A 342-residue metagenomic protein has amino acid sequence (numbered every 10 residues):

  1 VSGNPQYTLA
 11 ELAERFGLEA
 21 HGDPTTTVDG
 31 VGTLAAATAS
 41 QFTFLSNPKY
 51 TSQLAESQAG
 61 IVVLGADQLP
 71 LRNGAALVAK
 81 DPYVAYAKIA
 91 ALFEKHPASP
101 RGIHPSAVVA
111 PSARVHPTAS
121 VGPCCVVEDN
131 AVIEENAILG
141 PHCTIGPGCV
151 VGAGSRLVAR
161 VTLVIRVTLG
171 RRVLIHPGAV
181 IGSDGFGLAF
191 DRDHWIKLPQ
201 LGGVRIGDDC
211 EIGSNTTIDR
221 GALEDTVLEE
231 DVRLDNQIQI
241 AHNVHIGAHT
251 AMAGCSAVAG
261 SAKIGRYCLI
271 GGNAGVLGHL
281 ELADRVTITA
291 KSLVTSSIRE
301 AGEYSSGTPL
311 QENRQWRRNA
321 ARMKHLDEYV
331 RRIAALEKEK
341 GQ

Functional and structural regions predicted by a protein language model:
V1-S106, V167, R172, G178-A179 (+3 more regions): Terminal amphipathic alpha-helical/low-complexity segments used for targeting or macromolecular assembly
F44, G102-E312: Structural signal for interior beta-strand "rungs" in well-ordered beta-sheet cores of soluble enzyme domains
